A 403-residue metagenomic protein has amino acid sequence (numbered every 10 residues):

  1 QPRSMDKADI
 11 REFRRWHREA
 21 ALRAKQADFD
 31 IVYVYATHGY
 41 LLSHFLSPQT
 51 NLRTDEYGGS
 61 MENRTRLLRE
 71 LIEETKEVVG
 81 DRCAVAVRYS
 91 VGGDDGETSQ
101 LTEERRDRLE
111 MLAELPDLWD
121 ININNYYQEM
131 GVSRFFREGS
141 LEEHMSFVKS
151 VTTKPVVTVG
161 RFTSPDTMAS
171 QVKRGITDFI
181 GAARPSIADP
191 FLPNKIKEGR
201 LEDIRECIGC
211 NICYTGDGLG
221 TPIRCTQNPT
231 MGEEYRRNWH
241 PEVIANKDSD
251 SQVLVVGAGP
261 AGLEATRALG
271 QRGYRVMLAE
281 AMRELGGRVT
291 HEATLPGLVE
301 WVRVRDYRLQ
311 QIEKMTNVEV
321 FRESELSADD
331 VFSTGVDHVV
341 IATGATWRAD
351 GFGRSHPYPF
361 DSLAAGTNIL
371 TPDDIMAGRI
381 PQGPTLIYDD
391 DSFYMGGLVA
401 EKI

Functional and structural regions predicted by a protein language model:
Q1-V256, P260, E264-V276, E284 (+3 more regions): Flavin-dependent oxidoreductase catalytic cores
G58, S133-F136, A293-L298, H356-P357: Short glycine-enriched, charge-decorated loop/helix-capping segments at active-site entrances that position
L109, M145, P193, R308-L309 (+2 more regions): Short amphipathic alpha-helical segments and helix-helix/interface helices
K247-A279, L285, V320-G335, T343-P357 (+1 more regions): Rossmann-like dinucleotide/flavin-binding elements
G287-V336: N-terminal Rossmann-like dinucleotide/flavin-binding domain of flavoprotein oxidoreductases that bind FAD/FMN
V340: N-terminal Rossmann-like NAD(P) cofactor-binding module of classical short-chain dehydrogenase/reductase
